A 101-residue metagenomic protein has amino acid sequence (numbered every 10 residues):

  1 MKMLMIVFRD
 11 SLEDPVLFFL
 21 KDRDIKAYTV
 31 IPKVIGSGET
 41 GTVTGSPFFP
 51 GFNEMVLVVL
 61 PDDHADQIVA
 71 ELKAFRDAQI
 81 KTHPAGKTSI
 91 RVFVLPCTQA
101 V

Functional and structural regions predicted by a protein language model:
M1-V101: Positively charged, small/polar-rich N-terminal and surface patches that mediate targeting and assembly and bind
